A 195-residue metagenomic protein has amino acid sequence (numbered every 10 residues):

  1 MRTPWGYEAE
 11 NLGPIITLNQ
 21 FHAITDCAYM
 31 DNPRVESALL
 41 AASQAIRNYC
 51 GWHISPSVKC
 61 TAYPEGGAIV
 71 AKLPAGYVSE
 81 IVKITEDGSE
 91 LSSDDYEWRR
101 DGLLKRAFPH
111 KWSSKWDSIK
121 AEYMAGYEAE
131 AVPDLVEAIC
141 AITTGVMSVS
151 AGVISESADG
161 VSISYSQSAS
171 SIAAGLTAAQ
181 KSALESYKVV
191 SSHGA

Functional and structural regions predicted by a protein language model:
M1-G13, G126-A195: Short loop/turn elements at secondary-structure junctions
R2-D87, L91: Glycine-enriched, solvent-exposed interface loops adjoining structured elements
T3, E97-P133: Surface-exposed interaction regions enriched in Ser/Thr/Asp/Glu that occur as long low-complexity tracts or repetitive
N48, A121, T143: Structured, non-membrane catalytic/scaffold regions adjacent to prosthetic-group chemistry
Y63, L73-G76, D87, R99 (+3 more regions): A structural detector for beta-sheet-dominated domains
E65-G66, D94-G102, A158, S168: Short, ordered beta-strand-loop transition motifs
V78, S113-K115, S150: A short, structural micro-pattern
L91-S92, K115: C-terminal, non-catalytic interaction/recognition modules in large multi-subunit enzymes and RNPs
